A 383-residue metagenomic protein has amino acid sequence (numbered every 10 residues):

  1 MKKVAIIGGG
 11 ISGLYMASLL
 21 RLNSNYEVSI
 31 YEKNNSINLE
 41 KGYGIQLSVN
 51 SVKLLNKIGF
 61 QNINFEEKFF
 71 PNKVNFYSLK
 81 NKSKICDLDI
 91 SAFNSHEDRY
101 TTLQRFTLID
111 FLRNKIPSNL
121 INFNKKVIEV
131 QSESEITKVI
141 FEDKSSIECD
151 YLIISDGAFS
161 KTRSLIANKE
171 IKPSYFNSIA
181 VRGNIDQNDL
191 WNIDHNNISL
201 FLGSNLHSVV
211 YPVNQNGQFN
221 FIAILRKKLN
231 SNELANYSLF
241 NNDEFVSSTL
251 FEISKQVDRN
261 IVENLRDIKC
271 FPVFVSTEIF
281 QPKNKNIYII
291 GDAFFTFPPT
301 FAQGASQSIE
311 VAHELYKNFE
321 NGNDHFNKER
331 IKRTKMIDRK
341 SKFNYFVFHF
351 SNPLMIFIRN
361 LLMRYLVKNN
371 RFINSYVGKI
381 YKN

Functional and structural regions predicted by a protein language model:
K2-V4, R21, S48-D186, K228-E233 (+2 more regions): Conserved N-terminal helical subregion
K3, Y26-E27, Q218-F221: Residues at the starts of beta-strands that form the adenosine-phosphate
A5-N23, I153, V181, F245 (+1 more regions): Conserved mid-domain beta->alpha element of the FAD-binding
S12, S36, F159: Conserved Rossmann-like nucleotide-cofactor binding loop
R21-K41: Glycine-rich FAD pyrophosphate-binding loop
S36-L54: Conserved N-terminal glycine-rich FAD pyrophosphate-binding loop of Rossmann-like flavoproteins
C86-Y100, Q104-I109, D189-D267: Conserved FAD/dinucleotide-binding core of flavoprotein oxidoreductases
M363-N383: C-terminal auxiliary extensions adjacent to catalytic cores
